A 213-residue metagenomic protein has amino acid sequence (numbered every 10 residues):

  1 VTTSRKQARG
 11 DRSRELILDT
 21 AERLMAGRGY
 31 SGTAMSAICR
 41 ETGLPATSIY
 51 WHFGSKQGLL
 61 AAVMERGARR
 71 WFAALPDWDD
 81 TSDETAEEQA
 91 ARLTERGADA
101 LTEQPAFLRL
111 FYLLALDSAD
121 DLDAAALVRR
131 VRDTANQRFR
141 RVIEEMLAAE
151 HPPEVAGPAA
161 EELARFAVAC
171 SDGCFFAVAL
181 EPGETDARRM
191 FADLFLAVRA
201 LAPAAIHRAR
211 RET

Functional and structural regions predicted by a protein language model:
S4-R12, G54, G58, A62 (+7 more regions): Residues at secondary-structure transition points
S13-L16, T20-G58, A62: Helix-turn-helix
T20, L24, E41, R96 (+2 more regions): Amphipathic alpha-helical interface segments
A62, P76-F107, P153-A167, H207: Hydrophobic alpha-helical connector segments
R69-P76, E88-A91, E103-A106, L122-E150 (+3 more regions): Amphipathic alpha-helical packing segments from all-alpha helical-bundle domains
W78, S82, A115-A119, V178-P182: Secondary-structure edge/capping motif, primarily at the C-terminal ends of alpha-helices and the immediately following
E95-T102, L110-D120, A197: Helix-loop "lid/cap" segments that line or gate small-molecule binding pockets
L108-F111, A125-R129, E150-T213: Hydrophobic/aromatic-rich alpha-helical bundle segments in the mid-to-C-terminal region
